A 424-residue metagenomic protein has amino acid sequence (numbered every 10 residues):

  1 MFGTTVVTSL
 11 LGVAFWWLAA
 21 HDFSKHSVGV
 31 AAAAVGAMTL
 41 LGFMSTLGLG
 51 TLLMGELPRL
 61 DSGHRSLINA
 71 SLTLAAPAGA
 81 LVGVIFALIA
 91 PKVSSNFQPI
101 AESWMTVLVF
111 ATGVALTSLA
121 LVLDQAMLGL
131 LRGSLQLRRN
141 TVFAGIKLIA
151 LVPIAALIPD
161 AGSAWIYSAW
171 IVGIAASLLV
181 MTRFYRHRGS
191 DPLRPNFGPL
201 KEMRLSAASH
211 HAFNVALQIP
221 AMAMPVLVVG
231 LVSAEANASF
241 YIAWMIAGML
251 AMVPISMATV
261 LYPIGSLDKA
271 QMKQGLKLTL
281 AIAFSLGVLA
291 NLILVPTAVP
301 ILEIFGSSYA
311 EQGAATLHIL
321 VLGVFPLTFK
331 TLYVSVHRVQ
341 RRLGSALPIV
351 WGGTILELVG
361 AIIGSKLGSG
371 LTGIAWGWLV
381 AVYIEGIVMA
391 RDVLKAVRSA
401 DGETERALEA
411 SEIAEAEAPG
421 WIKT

Functional and structural regions predicted by a protein language model:
M1-G50, A208-A234, L358, I362 (+2 more regions): Signature of the first transmembrane helix
M1-V13, V142-K147, I166-R186, N196-Y262 (+1 more regions): Transmembrane helical elements of multi-pass membrane transporters/channels
K25-H26, A90-F110, P296-F325: Interfacial segments at transmembrane-helix termini and the short loops linking adjacent helices
S45-S62, A247-Q271, V336-V339: Helix-loop junctions and terminal segments of transmembrane helices in multi-pass membrane transport/translocation
E56, L116-R139, L267-K269, L322-G352: Membrane-interface junctions at transmembrane-helix termini in multi-pass inner-membrane proteins
G63-P77, R204, M272-S285, I293-P296 (+1 more regions): Interfacial transmembrane-helix starts/ends
W104-L108, L137-R188, G353-V359, S369-K395: Hydrophobic alpha-helical transmembrane segments
S134, R138, A161-Y167, L179-A221 (+4 more regions): Interhelical loop/hinge segments that connect adjacent transmembrane helices in multipass membrane
